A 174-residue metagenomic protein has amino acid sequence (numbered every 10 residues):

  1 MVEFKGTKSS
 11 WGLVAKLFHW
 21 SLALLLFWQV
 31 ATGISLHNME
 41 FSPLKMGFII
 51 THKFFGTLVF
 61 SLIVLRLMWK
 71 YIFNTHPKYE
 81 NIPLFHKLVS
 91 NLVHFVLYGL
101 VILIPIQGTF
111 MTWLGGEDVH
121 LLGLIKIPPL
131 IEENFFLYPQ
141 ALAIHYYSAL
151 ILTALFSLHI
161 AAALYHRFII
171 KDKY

Functional and structural regions predicted by a protein language model:
M1-Y174: Membrane-embedded alpha-helical bundles that constitute the cytochrome b-like, heme-associated redox core of multi-pass
